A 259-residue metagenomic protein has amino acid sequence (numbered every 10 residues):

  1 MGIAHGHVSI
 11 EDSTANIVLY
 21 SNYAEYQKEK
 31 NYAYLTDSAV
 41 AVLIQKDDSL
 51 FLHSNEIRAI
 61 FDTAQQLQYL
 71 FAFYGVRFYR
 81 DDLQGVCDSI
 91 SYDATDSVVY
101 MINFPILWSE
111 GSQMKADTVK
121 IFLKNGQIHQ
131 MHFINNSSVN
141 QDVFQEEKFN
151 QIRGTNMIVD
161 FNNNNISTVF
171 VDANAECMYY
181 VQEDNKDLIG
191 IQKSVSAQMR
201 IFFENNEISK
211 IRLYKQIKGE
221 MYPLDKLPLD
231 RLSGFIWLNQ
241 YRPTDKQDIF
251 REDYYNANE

Functional and structural regions predicted by a protein language model:
M1-E259: Structural signature for solvent-exposed beta-strand/loop edge elements and short helix-capping sites, enriched
